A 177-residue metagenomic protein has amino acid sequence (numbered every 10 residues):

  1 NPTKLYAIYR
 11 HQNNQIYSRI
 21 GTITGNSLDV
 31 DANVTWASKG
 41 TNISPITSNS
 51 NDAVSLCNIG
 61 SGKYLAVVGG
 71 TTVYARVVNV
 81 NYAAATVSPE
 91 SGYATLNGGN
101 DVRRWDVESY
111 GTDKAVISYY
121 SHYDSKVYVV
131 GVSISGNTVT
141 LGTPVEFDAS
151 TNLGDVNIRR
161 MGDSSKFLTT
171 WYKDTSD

Functional and structural regions predicted by a protein language model:
N1-D177: Extracellular, repeat-based ectodomains that mediate carbohydrate processing or recognition
